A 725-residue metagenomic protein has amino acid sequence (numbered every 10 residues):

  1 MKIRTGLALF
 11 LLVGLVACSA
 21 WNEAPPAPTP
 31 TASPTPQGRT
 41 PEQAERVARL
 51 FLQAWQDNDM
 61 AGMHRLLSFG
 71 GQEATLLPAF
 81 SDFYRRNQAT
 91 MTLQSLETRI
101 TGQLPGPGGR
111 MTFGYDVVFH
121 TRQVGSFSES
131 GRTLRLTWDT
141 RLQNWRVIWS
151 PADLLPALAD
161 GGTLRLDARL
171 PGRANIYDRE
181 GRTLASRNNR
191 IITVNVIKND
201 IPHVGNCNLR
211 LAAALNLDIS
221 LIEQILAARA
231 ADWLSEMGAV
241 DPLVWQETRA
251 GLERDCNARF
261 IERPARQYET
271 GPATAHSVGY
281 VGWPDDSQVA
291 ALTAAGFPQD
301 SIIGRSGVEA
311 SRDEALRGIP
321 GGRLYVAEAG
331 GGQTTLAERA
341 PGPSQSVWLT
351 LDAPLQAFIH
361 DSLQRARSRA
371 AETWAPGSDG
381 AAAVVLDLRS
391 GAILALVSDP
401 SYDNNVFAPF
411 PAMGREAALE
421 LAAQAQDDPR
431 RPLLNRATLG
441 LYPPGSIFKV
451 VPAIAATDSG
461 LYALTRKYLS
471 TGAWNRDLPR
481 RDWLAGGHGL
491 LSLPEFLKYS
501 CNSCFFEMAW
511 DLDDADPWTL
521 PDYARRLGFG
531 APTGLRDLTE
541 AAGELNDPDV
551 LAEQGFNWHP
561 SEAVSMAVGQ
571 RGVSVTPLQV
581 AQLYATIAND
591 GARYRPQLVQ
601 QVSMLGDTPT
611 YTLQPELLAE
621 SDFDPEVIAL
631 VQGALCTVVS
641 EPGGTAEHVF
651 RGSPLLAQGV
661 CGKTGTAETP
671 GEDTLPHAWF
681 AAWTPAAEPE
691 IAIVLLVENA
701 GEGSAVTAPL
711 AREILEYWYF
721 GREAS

Functional and structural regions predicted by a protein language model:
C18-Q43, S725: Ser/Thr-rich, Proline-interspersed low-complexity disordered segments
A32, P609-E616, L710-S725: Short, gly/Ser/Thr-rich active-site loops of penicillin-recognizing serine hydrolases
P34-P41, A48-Q53, L66-G71, H120-Q123 (+14 more regions): Second-shell loop/turn segments in exported
P36-L50, M60-T112: Short solvent-exposed beta->alpha transition segments
G114-G131, T137, R146-L158, L164-I176 (+4 more regions): Small/polar-residue-rich segments within soluble enzyme cores
I176-N189, I359, A383-L394: Short, glycine-anchored, charge-dense loop/turn motifs used at functional sites
Y325-R339, L351, A381-I447, V451-L695 (+1 more regions): Beta-lactam-recognizing serine transpeptidase/beta-lactamase-like catalytic domain environment
G332-A381: Conserved, well-ordered alpha-helix/loop/beta-strand core segments that scaffold catalytic motifs
